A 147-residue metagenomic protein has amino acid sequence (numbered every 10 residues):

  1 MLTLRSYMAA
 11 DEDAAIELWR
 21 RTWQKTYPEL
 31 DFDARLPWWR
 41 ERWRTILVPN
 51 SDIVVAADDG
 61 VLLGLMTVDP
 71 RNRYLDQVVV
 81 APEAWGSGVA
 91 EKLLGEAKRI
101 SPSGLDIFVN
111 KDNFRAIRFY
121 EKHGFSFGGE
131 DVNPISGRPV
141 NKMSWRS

Functional and structural regions predicted by a protein language model:
M1-A10, W145: Conserved N-terminal entry element of GNAT/NAT acetyltransferase domains
S6-E83, L94-E96, I100: Acetyl-CoA-dependent GNAT
S51, G137-M143: Short hydrophobic/aromatic beta-strand or adjacent loop that forms the aromatic wall/cage of a ligand/substrate-binding
A81-S87, K111-D112: Active-site acidic-Proline motif in GNAT/NAT acetyltransferases
E91-K92, D112-G129, I135-G137: Conserved active-site alpha-helix within GNAT-family acetyltransferase domains
I100-D112: Conserved GNAT acetyl-CoA-binding A-motif
